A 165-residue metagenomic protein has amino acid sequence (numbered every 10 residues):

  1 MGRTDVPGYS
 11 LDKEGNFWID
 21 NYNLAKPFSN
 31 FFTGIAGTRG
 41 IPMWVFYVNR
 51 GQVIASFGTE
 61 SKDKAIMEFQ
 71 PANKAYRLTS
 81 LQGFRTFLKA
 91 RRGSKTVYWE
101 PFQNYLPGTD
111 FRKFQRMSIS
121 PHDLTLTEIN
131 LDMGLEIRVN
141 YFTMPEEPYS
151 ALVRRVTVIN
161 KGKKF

Functional and structural regions predicted by a protein language model:
M1-F165: Anionic coordination/interaction segments
